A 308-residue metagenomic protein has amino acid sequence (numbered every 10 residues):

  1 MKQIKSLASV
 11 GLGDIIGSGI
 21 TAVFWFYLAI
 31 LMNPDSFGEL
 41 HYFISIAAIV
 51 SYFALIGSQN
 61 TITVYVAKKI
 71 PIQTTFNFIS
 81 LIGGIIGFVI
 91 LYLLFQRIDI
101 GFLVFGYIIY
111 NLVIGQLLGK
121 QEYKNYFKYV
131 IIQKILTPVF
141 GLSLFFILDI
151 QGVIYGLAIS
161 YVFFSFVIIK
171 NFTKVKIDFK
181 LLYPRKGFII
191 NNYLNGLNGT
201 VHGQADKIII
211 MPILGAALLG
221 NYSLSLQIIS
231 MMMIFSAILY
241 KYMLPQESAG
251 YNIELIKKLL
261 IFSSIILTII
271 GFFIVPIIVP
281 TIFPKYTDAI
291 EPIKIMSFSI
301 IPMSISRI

Functional and structural regions predicted by a protein language model:
K2-I56, I190-A217, T268: Signature of the first transmembrane helix
I4-S18, K68-I70, T74-I79, L117-L142 (+4 more regions): Alpha-helical transmembrane segments of multi-pass membrane transporters/permeases
K5-S18, Y42-I98, S248-G271: Membrane-water interface segments that mark the loop-to-transmembrane alpha-helix transition
K5-V10, F43-A47, F95-D99, Q121-N125 (+4 more regions): Short alpha-helical transmembrane interface motifs in multi-pass membrane proteins
L12, L28, N33, L40 (+15 more regions): Hydrophobic/aromatic residues within transmembrane alpha-helices of membrane transport systems, especially the TMDs
G17-T21, W25, F43-T63, I100-L118 (+8 more regions): Short runs within selected transmembrane alpha-helices of multi-pass transporters and secretion channels
L31-F43, K68-Y107, F146-I154, P280-I295: Membrane-interface helix-capping segments at transmembrane helix termini in multi-pass transporters
Y65-I79, P184, N198, N221-I305: Specific pore-lining/lateral-gate transmembrane helices of multi-pass inner-membrane transport and insertion machines
